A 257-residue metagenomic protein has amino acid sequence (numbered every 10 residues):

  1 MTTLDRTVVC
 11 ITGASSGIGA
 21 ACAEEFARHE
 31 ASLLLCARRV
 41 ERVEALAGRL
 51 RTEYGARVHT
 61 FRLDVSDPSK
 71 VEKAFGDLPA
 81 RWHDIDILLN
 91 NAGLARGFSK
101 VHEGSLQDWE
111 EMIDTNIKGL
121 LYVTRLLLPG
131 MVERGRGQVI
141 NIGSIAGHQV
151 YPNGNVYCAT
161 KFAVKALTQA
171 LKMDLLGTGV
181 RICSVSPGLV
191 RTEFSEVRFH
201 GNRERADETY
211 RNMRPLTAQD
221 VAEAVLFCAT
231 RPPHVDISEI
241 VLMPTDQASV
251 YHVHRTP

Functional and structural regions predicted by a protein language model:
S15-S16: Conserved glycine-rich cofactor-binding loop
A31-L46: Conserved glycine-rich Rossmann-like NAD(P)H-binding loop of the short-chain dehydrogenase/reductase
V40-E41, F61-K73, L106: The beta1-alpha1 cofactor-binding region of Rossmann-like NAD(H)/NADP(H)-dependent oxidoreductases
S99-V101, D108-I113: Substrate-binding pocket helix/loop in short-chain dehydrogenase/reductase
T124, T160: Active-site helix of classical SDR
S144: Residue(s) in the substrate-gating loop at a strand-loop-helix junction that position the organic substrate next
S184-G188, E204-Y251: C-terminal helical subdomain
